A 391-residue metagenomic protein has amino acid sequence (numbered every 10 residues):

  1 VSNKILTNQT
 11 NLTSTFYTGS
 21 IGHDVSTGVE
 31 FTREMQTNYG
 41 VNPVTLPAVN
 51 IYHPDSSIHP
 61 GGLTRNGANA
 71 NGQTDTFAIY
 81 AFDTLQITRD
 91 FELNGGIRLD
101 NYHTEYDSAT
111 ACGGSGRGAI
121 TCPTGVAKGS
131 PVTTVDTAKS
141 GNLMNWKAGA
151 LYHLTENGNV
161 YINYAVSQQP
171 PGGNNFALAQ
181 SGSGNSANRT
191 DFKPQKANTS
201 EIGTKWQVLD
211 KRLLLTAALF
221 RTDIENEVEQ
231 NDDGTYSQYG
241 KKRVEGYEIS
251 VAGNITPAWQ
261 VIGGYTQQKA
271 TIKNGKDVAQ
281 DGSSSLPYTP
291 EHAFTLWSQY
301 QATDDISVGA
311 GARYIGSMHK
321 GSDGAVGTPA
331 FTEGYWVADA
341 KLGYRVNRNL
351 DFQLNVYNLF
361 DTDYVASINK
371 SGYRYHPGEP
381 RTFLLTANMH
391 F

Functional and structural regions predicted by a protein language model:
K4-L6, Q73-F77, S140-M144, K196-S200 (+5 more regions): Residues that define the transmembrane beta-barrel architecture of outer-membrane proteins
S14-Y17, T84-Q86, N142, A150-L154 (+8 more regions): Residue-level signature of outer-membrane beta-barrel architecture
S20, D90-L93, N157-V160, D210-L215 (+5 more regions): Repeated loop/turn-to-beta-strand initiation elements of outer-membrane beta-barrel proteins
G22, S26-T155, D277: Signature of Gram-negative outer-membrane beta-barrel scaffolds
V29-M35, L99-E105, Y164-P170, A179 (+7 more regions): Transmembrane beta-strands of outer-membrane beta-barrel pores
H153, N159-Y161, A165, D191-K273 (+1 more regions): Membrane-embedded beta-barrel scaffold of Gram-negative outer-membrane proteins
A218-D223, S237-D323, F360, T386-H390: Gram-negative outer-membrane beta-barrel transporters
Y314-D323, G343-F391: C-terminal beta-signal and adjacent terminal beta-strands/loops of Gram-negative outer-membrane beta-barrel proteins
